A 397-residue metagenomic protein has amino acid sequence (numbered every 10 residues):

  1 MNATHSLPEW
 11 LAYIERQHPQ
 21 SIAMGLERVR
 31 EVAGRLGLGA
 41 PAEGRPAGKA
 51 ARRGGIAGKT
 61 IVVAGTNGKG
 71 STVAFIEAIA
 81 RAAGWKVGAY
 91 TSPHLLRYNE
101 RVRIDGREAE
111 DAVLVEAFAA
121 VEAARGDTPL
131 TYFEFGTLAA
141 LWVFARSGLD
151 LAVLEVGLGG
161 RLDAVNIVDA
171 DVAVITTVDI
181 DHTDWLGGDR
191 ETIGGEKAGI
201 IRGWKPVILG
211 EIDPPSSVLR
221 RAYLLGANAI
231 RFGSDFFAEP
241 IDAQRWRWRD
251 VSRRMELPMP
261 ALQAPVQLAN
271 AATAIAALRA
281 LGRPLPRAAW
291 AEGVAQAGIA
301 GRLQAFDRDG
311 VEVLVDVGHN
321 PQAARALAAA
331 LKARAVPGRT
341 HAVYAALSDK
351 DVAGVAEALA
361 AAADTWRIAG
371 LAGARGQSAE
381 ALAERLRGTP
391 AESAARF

Functional and structural regions predicted by a protein language model:
S6-E9, Q20-I22, L26-A57, A82-V168 (+2 more regions): ATP-dependent carboxylate-amine ligase catalytic core
P46-K49, T128, L151-E155, A170-P258 (+1 more regions): Acidic, Mg2+-coordinating active-site environments of NTP-dependent enzymes
K59, L151-L154, D163-V174, V178-I180 (+3 more regions): Nucleotide phosphate-binding/pyrophosphate-handling subdomain across enzymes that bind or process nucleotide phosphates
I61-V63: Hydrophobic anchor at the beta1->P-loop junction of P-loop NTPases
S71-I76: Hydrophobic positions on the alpha1 helix immediately C-terminal to the Walker A/P-loop
Y90-P93, I208-E211, Y223-I241, P260-A264 (+6 more regions): Beta-strand->loop->alpha-helix junctions that form or flank phosphate-binding loops in nucleotide-handling enzymes
I212-I230, P240-R245, R279, E312-V315 (+1 more regions): C-terminal helical cap/extension that packs against the catalytic core of soluble nucleotide-cofactor enzymes
